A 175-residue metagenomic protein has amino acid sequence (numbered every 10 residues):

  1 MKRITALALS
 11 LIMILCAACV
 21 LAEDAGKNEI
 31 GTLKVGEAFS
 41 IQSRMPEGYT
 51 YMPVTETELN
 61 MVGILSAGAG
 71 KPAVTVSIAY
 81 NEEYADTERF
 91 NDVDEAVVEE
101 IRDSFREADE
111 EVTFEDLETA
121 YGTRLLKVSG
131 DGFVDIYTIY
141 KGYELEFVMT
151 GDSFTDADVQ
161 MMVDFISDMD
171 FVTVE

Functional and structural regions predicted by a protein language model:
M1-A8: Positively charged n-region of N-terminal signal peptides that target proteins for export
A8-C16: Bacterial N-terminal signal peptides
L15-E29: Sec-dependent signal peptide cleavage junction
K27-T32, T57-G63, E118-K127: Short, hydrophobic/aromatic-rich segments at coil-to-beta transitions
A38-F90: Secretory pathway targeting signatures of secreted, lumenal, and periplasmic proteins
R44-G48, A69-K71, A120-G122, T138-E146: Short, solvent-exposed coil/turn segments at beta-strand boundaries
E99-K141: Signature of long, low-cysteine stretches enriched in small and polar/charged residues
T123-E175: Short, well-structured beta-strand
